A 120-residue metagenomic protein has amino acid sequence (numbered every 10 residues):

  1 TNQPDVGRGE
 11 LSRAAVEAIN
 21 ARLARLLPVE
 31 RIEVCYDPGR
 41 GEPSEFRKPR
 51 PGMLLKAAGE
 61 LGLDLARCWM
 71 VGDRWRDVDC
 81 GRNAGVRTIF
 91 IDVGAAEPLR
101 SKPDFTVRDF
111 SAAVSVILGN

Functional and structural regions predicted by a protein language model:
T1-V6, V34-R40: Short linear capping/connector segments at secondary-structure termini
Q3-V16: A short secondary-structure junction motif
R13-E33, G39-M70, R74-N120: Asp-based, Mg2+/Mn2+-dependent phosphohydrolase catalytic module
